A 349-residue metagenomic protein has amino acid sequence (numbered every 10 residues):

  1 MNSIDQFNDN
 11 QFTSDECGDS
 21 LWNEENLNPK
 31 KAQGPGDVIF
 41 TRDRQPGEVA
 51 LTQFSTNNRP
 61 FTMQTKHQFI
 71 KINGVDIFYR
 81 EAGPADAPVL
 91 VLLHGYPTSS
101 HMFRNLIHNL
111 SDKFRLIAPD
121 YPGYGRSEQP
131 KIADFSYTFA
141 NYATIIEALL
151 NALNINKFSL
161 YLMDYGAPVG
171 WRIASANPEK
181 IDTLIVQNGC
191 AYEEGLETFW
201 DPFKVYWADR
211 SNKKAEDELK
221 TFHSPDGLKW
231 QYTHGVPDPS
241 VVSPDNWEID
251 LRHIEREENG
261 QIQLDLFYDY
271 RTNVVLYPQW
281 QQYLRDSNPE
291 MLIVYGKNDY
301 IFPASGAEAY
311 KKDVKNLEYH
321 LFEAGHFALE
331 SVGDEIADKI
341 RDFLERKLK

Functional and structural regions predicted by a protein language model:
S3-N8, T13, C17, L21 (+1 more regions): Hydrophobic, low-acid, alpha-helix-prone terminal segments
N58-Q68, G74-I77, P84, V89 (+7 more regions): Flexible "cap/lid" subdomain of the alpha/beta-hydrolase fold that forms the substrate-access gate
L92-G95, A118: Structural cue for short, hydrophobic secondary-structure segments
G95-T98, D164: Active-site glycine-rich loops that stabilize anionic/oxyanionic intermediates across multiple enzyme folds
P97, P122-G125, A191, G325-A328: Alpha/beta-hydrolase active-site loop signature
P97-N105, L116: Serine-hydrolase catalytic-loop signature spanning alpha/beta hydrolases and amidase-signature enzymes
N105-F114, A152: A short, Lys/Arg-enriched amphipathic alpha-helix followed by its capping loop at the start of a domain
G325-A337: Catalytic histidine-centered segment of alpha/beta-hydrolase-like enzymes
